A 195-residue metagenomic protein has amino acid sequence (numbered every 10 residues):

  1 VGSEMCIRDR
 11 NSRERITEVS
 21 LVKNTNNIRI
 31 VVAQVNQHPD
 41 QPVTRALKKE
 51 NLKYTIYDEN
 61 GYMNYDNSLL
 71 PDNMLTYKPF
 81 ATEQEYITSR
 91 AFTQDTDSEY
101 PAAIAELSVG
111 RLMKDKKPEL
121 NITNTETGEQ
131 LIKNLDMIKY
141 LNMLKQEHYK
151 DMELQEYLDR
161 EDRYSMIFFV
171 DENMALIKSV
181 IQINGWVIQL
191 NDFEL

Functional and structural regions predicted by a protein language model:
G2-I7: Short, small-residue-biased leader/transition segments that mark boundaries at the very start of proteins
R8-R13: Eukaryotic charged/polar low-complexity linker/IDR segments
R15-T17: Short strand-edge motifs at loop-to-beta-strand transitions and within beta-strands of extracellular beta-rich domains
S20-N36: A short, Gly/Thr-enriched small/hydrophobic beta-strand-prone motif that recurs across taxa
N26-I28, E50, W186: Short structural boundary motif marking the start of a folded domain
Q41-H148, L195: Tryptophan-paired
R90-F92, Q182-L195: Short, low-complexity, Pro/Ser/Thr/Gly-rich segments in the mature regions of secreted, periplasmic
E126-Q182: C-terminal structured domain segments
